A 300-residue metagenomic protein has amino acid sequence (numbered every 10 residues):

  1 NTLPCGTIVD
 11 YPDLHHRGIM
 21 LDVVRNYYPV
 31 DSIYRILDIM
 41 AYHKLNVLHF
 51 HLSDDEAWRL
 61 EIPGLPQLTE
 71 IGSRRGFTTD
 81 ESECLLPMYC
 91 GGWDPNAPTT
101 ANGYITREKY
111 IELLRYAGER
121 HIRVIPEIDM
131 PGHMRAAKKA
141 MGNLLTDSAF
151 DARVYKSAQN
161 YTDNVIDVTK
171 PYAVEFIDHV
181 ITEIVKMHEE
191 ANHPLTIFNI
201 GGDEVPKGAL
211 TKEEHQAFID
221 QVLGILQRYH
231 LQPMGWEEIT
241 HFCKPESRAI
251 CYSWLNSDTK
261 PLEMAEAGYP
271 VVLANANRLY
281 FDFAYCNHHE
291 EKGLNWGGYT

Functional and structural regions predicted by a protein language model:
N1-D163, Y172-V174, I181-E189, H193-L195: Feature activates predominantly on carbohydrate-active enzymes
I19, V24, S53-A57, D129-H133 (+4 more regions): Active-site beta-loop-alpha junctions enriched in small/polar residues
M20-D22, T69, D167, Y252 (+1 more regions): Residues in well-ordered beta-strands of folded domains
H49, I125, Y252-S253, V272: Conserved beta-strand positions in the central sheet of alpha/beta enzyme cores
R59-P63, A137-A140, P245-A249, A284-H288: Short secondary-structure transition/capping segments
A137-D147, V154-R248, W254-E263: Active-site neighborhood of glycoside hydrolase catalytic domains
H241-S247, W254-T300: Conserved alpha/beta catalytic core and glycan-binding cleft of carbohydrate-active enzymes
